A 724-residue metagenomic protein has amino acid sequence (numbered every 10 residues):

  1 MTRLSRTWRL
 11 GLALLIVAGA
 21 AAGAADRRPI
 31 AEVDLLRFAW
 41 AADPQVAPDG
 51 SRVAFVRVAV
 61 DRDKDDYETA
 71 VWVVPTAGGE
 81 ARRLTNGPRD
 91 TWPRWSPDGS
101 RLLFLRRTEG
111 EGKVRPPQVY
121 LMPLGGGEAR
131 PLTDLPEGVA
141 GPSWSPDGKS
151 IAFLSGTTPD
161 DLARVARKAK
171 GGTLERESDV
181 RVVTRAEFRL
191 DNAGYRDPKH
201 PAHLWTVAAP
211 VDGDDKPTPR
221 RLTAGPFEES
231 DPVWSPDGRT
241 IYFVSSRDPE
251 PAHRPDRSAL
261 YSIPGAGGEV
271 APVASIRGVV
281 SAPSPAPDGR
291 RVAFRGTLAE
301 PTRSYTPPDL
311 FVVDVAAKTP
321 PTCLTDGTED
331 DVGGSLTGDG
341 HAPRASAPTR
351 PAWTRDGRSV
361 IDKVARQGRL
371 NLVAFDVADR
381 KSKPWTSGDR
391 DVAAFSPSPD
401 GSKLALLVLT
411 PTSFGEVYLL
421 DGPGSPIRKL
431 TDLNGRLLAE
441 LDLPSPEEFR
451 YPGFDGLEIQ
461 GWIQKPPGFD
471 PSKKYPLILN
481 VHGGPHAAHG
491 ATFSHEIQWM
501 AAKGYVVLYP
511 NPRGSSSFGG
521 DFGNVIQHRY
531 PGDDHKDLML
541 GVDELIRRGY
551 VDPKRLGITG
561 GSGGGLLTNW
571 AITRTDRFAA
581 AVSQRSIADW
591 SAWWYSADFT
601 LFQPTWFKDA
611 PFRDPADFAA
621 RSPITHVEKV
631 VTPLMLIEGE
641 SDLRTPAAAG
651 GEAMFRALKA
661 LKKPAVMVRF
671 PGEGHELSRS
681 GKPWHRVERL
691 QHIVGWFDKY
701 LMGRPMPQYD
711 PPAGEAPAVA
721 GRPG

Functional and structural regions predicted by a protein language model:
A25-A39, D215-R221: A short helix->beta-strand "capping" segment at the edge of beta-propeller domains
V33-T69: Beta-strand-rich domains and repeat architectures in extracellular enzymes and scaffolds, especially beta-propellers
F38-V53, G87-L105, E128-A129, P136-L154 (+10 more regions): Conserved beta-propeller blade repeats
D63-E68, E111-P116, Y195-P201, P251-S258 (+3 more regions): Short, solvent-exposed loop/turn segments at conserved positions within beta-propeller repeat blades
Y67-T69, G156-D214, R254-A259, P307-A316 (+3 more regions): Predominantly five- to eight-bladed beta-propeller fold
P75-G79, P123-G127, A209-G213, P264-G268 (+3 more regions): Short loop/turn segments that connect beta-strands within beta-propeller blades
D248-P249, D330, S425, D432-K554 (+2 more regions): Cap/lid segment of the alpha/beta-hydrolase catalytic domain
E496, A502-K503, Y509-G724: Active-site-proximal cap/loop segments of hydrolase catalytic domains
